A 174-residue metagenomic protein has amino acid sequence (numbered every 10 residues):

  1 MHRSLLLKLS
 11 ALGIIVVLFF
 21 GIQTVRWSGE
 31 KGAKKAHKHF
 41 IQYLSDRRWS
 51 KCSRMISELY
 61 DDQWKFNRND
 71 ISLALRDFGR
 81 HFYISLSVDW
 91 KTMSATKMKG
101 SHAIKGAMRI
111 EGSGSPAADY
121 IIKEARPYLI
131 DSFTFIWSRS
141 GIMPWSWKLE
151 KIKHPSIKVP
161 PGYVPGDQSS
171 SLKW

Functional and structural regions predicted by a protein language model:
H2, W90, F135-R139: Solvent-exposed, well-ordered amphipathic alpha-helical segments that flank/support binding or catalytic loops
H2-W49, R54-E58, D70, D77: Short, low-complexity N-terminal intrinsically disordered segments enriched in polar/charged residues
W27, D62-K65, E124: Charge-dense, low-complexity intrinsically disordered segments
A36, S87-D89, L129-D131: Residues that act as N-cap/strand-start positions at coil-to-secondary-structure junctions
S50-G114: Short solvent-exposed beta->alpha transition segments
K97-W174: Exposed beta-sheet edge and beta->alpha loop/turn motif
